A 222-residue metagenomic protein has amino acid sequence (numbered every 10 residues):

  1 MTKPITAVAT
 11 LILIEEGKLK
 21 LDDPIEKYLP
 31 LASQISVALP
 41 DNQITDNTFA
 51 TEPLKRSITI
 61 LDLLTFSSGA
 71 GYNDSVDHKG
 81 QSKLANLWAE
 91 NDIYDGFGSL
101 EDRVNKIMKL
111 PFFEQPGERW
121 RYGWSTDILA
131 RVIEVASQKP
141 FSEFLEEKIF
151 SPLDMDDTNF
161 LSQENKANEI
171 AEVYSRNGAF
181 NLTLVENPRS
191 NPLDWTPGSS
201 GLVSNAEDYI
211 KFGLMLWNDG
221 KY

Functional and structural regions predicted by a protein language model:
M1-L11: Long, well-ordered hydrophobic secondary-structure segments characteristic of membrane-embedded and membrane-proximal
I25: Acidic-enriched catalytic cores of C-N bond-cleaving enzymes acting on peptides and small amides
L29-Y222: Short, surface-exposed loop or secondary-structure junction motifs that flank catalytic or metal-binding residues
